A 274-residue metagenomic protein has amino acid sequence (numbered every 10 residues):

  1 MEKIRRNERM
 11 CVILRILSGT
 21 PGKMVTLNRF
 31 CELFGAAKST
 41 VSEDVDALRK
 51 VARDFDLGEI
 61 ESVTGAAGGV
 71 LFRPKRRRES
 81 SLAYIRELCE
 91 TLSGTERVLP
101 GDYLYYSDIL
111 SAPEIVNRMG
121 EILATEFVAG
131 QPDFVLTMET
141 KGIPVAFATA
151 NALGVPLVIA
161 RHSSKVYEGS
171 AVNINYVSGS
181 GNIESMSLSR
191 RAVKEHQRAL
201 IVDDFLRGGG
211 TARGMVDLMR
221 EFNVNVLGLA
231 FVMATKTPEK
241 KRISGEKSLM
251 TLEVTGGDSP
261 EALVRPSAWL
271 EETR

Functional and structural regions predicted by a protein language model:
M1-T26: Extreme N-terminal segment that seeds HTH/winged-HTH DNA-binding domains in transcriptional regulators
F30-C31: The alpha-helix within a helix-turn-helix
G35-A36, V155: The short coil/loop that forms the "turn" connecting the two helices of the helix-turn-helix
K38-T40: Key DNA-contact positions within bacterial/archaeal DNA-binding proteins
R49-F72: DNA-binding patch around the recognition helix
L71-Q131: Active-site-facing substrate-recognition patch
V155-A199: Short, glycine/charge-rich flexible loops or terminal/linker lids adjacent to PRPP-binding catalytic cores
D217-R274: PRPP-dependent phosphoribosyltransferase catalytic core
